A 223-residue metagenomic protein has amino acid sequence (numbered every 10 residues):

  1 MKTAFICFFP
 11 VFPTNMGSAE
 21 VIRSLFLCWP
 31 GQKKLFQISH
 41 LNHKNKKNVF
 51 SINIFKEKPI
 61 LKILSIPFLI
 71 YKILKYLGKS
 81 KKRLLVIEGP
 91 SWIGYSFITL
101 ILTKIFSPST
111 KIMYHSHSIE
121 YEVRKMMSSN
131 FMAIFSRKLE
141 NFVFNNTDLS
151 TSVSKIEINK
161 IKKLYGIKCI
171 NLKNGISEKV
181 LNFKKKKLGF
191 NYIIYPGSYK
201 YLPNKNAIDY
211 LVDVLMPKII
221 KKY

Functional and structural regions predicted by a protein language model:
M1-K44, S80-K81: N-terminal subdomain of nucleotide-sugar transferases
I6-F9, V153, Y195-Y199: Short hydrophobic "strand-cap" motifs at the C-terminus of beta-strands
L27, S177-Y223: Conserved catalytic-core segment of nucleotide-activated headgroup transferases in glycan assembly
H43-K72, M126-M132: A short, charged, and often flexible helix/loop element on the N-terminal side of the glycosyltransferase catalytic
I73-S96, P108-M113, L149: Short N-terminal targeting/anchoring amphipathic segment
L74, I101-I105, Y114, E120 (+1 more regions): Membrane-proximal helix-turn-helix segments that form the acceptor-binding/catalytic region of lipid-linked
N141-K168: A short, active-site helix/loop in glycosyltransferases that binds the activated sugar's phosphate group
I156, L172-G175: Carbohydrate-associated surface elements
